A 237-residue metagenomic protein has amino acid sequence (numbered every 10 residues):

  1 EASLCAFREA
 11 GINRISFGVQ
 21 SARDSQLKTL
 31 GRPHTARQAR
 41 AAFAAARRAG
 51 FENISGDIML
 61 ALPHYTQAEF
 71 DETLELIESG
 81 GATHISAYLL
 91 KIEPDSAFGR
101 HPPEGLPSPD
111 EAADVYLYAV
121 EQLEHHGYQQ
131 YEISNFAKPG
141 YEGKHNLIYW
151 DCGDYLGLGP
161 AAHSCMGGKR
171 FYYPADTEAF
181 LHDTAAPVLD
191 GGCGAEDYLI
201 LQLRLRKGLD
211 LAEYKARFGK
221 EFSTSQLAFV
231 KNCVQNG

Functional and structural regions predicted by a protein language model:
E1-K220: C-terminal scaffold of the Radical SAM
K220-L227: Mobile late-domain/C-terminal helix-loop "cap" segments that border catalytic sites or the cytosolic face
L227-G237: Basic amphipathic alpha-helical segments that dock to polyanions
